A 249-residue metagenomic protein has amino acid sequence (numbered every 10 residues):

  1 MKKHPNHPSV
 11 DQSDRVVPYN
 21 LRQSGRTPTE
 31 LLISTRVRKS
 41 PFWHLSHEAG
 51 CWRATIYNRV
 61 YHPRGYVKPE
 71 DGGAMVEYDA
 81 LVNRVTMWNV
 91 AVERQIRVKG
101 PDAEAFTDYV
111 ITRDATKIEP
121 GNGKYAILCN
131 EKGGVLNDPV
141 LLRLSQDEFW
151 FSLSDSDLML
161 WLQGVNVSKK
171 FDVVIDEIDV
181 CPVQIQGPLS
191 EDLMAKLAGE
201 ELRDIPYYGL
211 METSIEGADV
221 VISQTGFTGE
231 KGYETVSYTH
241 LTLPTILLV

Functional and structural regions predicted by a protein language model:
M1-L241: Glycine/proline-enriched, intrinsically flexible loops and inter-domain linkers
H240-V249: Single conserved hydrophobic/aromatic residue that forms the stacking wall/gate of nucleotide- or nucleobase-binding
